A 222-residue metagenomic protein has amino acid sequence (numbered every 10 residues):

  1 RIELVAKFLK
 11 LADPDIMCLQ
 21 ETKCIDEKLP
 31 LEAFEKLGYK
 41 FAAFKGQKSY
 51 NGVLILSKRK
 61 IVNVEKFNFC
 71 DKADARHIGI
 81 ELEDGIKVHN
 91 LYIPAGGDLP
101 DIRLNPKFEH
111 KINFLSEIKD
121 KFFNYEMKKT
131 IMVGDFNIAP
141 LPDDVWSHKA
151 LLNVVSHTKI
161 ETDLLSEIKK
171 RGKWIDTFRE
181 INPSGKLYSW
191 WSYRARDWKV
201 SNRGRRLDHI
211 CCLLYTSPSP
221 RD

Functional and structural regions predicted by a protein language model:
I2-L9: Short, acidic/polar
D13, A33, L37-G38, F114-L207 (+1 more regions): Metal-dependent phosphoesterases centered on the DNase I-like endonuclease/exonuclease/phosphatase
E21-D98: Structured beta-strand-rich core segments of catalytic domains in phosphoester-bond hydrolases
C24, I138, D222: Short, glycine/acidic-enriched loop or turn micro-motifs at the edges of active sites
S49-N63, W198-L214: Conserved beta strand-loop-helix elements of the APE1-like EEP
P94-L115, L151-N153: Surface-exposed cleft-lining segments at the edges of enzyme active sites
Y215-D222: Conserved small/polar residues in nucleotide/adenosyl-binding loops
